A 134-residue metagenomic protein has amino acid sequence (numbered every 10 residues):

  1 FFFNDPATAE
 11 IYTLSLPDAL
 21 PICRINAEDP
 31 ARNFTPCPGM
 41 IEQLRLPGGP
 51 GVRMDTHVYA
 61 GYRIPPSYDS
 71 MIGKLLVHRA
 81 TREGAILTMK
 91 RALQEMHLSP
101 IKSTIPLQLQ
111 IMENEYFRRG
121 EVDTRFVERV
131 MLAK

Functional and structural regions predicted by a protein language model:
N4, T8, L93-M96: Residue-level detector of alpha-helix boundaries and kinks
P6-L20: Short, small-residue-biased leader/transition segments that mark boundaries at the very start of proteins
S15, P21-K134: Catalytic cores of soluble metabolic enzymes centered on carboxylation/carboxyl-transfer
